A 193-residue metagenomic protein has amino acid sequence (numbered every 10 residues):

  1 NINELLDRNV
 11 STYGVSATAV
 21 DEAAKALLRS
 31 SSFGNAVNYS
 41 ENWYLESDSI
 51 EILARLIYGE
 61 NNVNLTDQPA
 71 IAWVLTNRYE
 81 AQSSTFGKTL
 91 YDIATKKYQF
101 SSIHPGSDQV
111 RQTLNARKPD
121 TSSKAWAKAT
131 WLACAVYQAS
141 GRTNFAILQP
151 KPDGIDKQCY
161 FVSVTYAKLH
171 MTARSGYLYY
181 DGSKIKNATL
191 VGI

Functional and structural regions predicted by a protein language model:
N1-S40: Cell-wall glycan-active module
L28, F33-I193: Bacterial extracytoplasmic/cell-wall-associated proteins, especially those involved in peptidoglycan
